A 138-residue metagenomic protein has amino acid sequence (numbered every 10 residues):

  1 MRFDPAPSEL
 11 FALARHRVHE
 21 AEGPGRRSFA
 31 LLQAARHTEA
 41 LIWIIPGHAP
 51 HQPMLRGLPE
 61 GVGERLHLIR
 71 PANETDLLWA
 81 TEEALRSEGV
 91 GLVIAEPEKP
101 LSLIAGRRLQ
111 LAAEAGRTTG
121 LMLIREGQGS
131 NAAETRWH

Functional and structural regions predicted by a protein language model:
M1-G47, E60-E64: Detector for small/aliphatic-rich hydrophobic stretches
S8, I124-E126: Intrinsically disordered, low-complexity boundary segments flanking structured domains
L31-A34, G106-Q110: Short amphipathic alpha-helical segments and helix-helix/interface helices
R36-H37, E114-G116: Alpha-helix C-terminal capping segments
I44-L109, G116, I124: Long, charge-dense
L109-E114, R136-H138: Short, surface-exposed, charged loop/turn segments at secondary-structure junctions
E126-H138: Phosphate-binding/switch region of NTP-binding enzymes
